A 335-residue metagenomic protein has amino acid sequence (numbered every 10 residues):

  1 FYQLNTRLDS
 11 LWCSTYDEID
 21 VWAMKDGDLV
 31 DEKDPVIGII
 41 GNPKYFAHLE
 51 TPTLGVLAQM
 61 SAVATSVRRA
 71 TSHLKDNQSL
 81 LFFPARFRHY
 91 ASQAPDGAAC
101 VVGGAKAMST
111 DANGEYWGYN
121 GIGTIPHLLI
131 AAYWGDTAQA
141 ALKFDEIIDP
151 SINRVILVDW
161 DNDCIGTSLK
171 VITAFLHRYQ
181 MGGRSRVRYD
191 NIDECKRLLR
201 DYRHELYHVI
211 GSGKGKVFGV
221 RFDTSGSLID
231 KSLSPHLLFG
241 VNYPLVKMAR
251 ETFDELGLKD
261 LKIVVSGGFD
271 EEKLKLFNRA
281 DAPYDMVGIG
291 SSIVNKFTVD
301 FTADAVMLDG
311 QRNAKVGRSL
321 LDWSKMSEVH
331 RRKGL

Functional and structural regions predicted by a protein language model:
F1-I19: Translation machinery proteins
Y2, S79, I152-R154, F218 (+3 more regions): Structural beta-strand/beta-sheet cores of well-ordered domains, especially the beta-sheet scaffolds that support
L8-D9, S66-T71, V294: Intrinsically disordered, low-complexity boundary segments flanking structured domains
S10-W12, I210, S227, K231-L335: Gly/Ser/Thr/Ala-enriched C-terminal appendages of enzymes
T15, D28-V30, I37-L256, E271-K273: Buried, small/hydrophobic-residue-enriched core segments of structured protein domains
D20-L29: Short histidine-centered loop motifs in beta-beta connectors
A23, I39, L157, V264-G267: Active-site-adjacent beta-strand anchor residues
